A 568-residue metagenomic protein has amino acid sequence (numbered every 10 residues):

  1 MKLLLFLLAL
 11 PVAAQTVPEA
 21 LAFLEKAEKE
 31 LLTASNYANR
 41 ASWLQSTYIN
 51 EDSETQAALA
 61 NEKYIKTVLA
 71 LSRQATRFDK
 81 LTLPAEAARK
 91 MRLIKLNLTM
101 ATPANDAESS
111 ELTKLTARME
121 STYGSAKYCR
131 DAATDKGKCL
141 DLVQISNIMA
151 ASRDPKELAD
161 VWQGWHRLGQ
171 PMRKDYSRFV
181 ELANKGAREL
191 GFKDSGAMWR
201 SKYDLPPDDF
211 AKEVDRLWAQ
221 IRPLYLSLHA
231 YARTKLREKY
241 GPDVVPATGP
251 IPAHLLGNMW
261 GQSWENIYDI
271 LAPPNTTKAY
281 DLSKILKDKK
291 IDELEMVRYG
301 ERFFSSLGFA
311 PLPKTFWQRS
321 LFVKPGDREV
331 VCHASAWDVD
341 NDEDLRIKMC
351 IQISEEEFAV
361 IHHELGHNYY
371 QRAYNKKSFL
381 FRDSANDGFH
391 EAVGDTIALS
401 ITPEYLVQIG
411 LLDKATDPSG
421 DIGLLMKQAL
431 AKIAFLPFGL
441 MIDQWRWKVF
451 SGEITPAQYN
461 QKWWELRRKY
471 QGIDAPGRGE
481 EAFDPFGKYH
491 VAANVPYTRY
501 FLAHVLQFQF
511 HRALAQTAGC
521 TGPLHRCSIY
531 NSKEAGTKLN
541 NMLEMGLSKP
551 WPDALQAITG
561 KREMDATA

Functional and structural regions predicted by a protein language model:
K2-V12: Sec-dependent N-terminal signal peptides
Q15-R178, G196, K488-T498, C527 (+3 more regions): N-terminal helix-rich structural modules
T16-E19, S46, D52-S53, I94 (+14 more regions): C-terminal, non-catalytic "cap/extension" segments appended to globular domains
A34, G186, L224, F303-S306 (+4 more regions): Short alpha-helical functional segments enriched in proximate histidine and acidic residues
S46-Y64, D79-A101, A133-P155, R188-D209 (+5 more regions): Charge-rich, acidic-biased intrinsically disordered regions
G137-Q144, A151, S177-K348, A415-A429 (+1 more regions): Active-site-proximal, well-structured secondary-structure segments within enzyme catalytic domains
R153-G164, D327-S354, I361, L365-R372: Active-site scaffold of zinc-dependent metalloenzymes
Y203, D208, D215-S227, Y231 (+2 more regions): Catalytic or ion-translocation cores adjacent to nucleophile or general acid/base/metal-coordination motifs in diverse
